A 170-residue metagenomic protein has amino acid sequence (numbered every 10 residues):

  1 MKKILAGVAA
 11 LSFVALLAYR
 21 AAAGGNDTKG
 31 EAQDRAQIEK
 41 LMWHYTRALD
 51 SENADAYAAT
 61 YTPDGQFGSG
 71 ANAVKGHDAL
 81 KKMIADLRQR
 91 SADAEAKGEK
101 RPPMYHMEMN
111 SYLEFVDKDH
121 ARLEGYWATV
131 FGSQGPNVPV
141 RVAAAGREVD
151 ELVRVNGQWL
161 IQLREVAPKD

Functional and structural regions predicted by a protein language model:
M1-I4: Positively charged n-region of N-terminal signal peptides that target proteins for export
V8-L16: Bacterial N-terminal signal peptides
Y19-T60: Short, low-complexity N-terminal intrinsically disordered segments enriched in polar/charged residues
A36, P102-M104, R141-A143: Transmembrane beta-barrel outer-membrane domains
A54-Y126: A solvent-exposed, acidic/Ser-Thr-rich amphipathic alpha-helical stretch
H120-E124, A143-D170: Short beta-strand edge/turn micro-motifs at domain boundaries
W127-S133, L152: Beta-strand elements of well-folded, non-transmembrane domains
P136-N137: Extracellular loop and loop/strand-boundary signature of outer-membrane beta-barrel proteins
